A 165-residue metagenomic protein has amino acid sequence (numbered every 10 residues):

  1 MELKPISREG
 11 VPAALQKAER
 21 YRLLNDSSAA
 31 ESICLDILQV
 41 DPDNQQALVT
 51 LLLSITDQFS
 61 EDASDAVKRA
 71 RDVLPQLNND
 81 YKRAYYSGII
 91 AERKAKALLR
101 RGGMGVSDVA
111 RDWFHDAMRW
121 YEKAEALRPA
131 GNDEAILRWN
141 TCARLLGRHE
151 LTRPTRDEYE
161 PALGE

Functional and structural regions predicted by a protein language model:
M1-L3, S7, A126-E165: Terminal, low-structured helical/coil segments at or just beyond the last alpha-helical repeat
M1-P12, L74-P75, D108: TPR-adjacent "capping" and linker segments in tetratricopeptide-repeat scaffold/adaptor proteins
L3, I37, V73-L74, A124: Canonical positions in the second alpha-helix
I6, V40, Q76, R83 (+2 more regions): Short coil/turn linker motifs that delimit alpha-helical repeat modules in TPR/alpha-solenoid proteins
R8-A13, D41-I55, N78-G102, D133-L145: Amphipathic alpha-helical repeat scaffolds of TPR domains
E9-D36, G103-G105: Alpha-helical segment of the N-proximal tetratricopeptide repeat
I55-Q76, Y86-K123, R148-G164: Short coil/linker segments at helix-helix boundaries
